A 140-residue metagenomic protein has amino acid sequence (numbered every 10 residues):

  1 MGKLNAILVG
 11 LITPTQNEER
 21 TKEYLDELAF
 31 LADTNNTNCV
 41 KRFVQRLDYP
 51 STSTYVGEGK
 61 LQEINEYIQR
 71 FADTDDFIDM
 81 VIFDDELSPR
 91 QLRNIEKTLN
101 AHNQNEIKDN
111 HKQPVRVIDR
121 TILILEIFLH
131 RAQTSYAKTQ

Functional and structural regions predicted by a protein language model:
M1-E126: N-terminal accessory targeting/assembly segments
I122-Q140: Short alpha-helix plus adjacent loop in nuclease-associated cores
